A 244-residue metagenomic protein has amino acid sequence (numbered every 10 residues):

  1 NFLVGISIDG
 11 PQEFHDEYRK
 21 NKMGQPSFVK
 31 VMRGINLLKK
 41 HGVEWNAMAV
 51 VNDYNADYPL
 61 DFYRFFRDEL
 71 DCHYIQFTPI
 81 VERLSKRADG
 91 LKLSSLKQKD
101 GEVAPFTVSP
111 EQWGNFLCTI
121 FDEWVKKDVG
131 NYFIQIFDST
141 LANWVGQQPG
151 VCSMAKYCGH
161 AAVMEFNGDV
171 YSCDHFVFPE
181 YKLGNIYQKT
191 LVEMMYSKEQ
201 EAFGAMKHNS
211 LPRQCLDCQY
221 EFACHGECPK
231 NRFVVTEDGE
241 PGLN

Functional and structural regions predicted by a protein language model:
F2-Q12, C72-V81: Non-cysteine beta-strand/loop elements that form the S-adenosyl-L-methionine
L3-G5, V31-I35: A conserved non-catalytic segment of reverse transcriptases and RNA-directed RNA polymerases corresponding to the late
E17-V29, N36, K40-S153, Y157 (+3 more regions): Radical SAM enzyme [4Fe-4S]-AdoMet core and its adjacent flexible, acidic and glycine-rich loops/tails across
F166: A cytosolic small-molecule/anion-sensing beta-strand core signal
V177-N244: Flexible mid-to-C-terminal extensions adjoining Fe-S/redox cofactors in radical SAM and related proteins
